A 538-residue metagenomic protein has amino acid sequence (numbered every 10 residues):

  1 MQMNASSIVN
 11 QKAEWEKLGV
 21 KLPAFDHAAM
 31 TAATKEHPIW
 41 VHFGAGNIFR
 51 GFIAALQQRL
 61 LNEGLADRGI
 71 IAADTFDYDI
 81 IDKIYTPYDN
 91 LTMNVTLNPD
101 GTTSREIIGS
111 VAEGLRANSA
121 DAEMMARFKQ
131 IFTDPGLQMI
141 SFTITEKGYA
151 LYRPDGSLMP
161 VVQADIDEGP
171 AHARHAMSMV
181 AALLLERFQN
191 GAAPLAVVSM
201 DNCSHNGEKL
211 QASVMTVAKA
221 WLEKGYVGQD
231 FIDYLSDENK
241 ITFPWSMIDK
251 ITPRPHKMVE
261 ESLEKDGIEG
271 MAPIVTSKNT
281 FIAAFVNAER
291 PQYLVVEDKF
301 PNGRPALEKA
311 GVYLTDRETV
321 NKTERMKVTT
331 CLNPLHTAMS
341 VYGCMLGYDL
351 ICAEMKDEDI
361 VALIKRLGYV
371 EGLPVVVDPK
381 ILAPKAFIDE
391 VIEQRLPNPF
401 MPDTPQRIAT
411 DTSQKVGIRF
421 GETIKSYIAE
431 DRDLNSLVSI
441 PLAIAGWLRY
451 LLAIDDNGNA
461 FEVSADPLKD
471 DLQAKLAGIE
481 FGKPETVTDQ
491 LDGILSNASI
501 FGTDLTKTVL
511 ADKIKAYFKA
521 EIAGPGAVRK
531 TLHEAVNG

Functional and structural regions predicted by a protein language model:
M1-F43, N47-G538: Substrate/ligand-engaging "lid" and interaction regions
